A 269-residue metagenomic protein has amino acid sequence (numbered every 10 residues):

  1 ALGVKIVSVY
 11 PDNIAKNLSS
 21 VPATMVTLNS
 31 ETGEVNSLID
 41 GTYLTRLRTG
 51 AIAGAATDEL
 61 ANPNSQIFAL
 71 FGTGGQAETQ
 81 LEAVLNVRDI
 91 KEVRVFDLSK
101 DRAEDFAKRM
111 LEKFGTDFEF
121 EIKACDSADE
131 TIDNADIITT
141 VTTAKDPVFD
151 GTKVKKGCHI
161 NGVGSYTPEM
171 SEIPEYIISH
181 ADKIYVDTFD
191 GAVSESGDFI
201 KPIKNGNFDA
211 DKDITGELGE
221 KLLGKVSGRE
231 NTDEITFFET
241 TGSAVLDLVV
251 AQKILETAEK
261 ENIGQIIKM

Functional and structural regions predicted by a protein language model:
A1-R46, I52-G54, N64, G216 (+2 more regions): N-terminal ligand-binding/catalytic initiation module
L60-I67, D89, K155-K156: Short helix-loop-beta connector
T73-G74: Glycine-rich Rossmann-fold phosphate-binding loop(s) that bind the pyrophosphate of adenine dinucleotide cofactors
V87-F114: NAD(P)-binding Rossmann-fold cofactor-contacting core
F118-A135, D150-T152: Short acidic low-complexity segments
D129-E130, A144-H159, E172-E175: Rossmann-fold NAD(P) dinucleotide-binding segment
V154-K156, V163-V226: Rossmann-fold NAD(P)-binding glycine/threonine-rich loop
D233-M269: C-terminal catalytic lobe of FAD-dependent flavoproteins
